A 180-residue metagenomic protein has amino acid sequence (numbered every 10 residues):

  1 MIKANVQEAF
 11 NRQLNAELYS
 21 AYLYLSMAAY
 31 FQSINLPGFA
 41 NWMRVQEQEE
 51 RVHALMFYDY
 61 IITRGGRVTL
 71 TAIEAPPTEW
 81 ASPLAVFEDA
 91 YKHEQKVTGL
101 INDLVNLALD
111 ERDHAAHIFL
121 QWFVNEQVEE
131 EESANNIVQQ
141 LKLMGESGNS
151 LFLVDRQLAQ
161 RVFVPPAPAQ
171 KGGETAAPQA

Functional and structural regions predicted by a protein language model:
M1-A180: Iron-associated oxidoreductase/ferritin-like identity signal
